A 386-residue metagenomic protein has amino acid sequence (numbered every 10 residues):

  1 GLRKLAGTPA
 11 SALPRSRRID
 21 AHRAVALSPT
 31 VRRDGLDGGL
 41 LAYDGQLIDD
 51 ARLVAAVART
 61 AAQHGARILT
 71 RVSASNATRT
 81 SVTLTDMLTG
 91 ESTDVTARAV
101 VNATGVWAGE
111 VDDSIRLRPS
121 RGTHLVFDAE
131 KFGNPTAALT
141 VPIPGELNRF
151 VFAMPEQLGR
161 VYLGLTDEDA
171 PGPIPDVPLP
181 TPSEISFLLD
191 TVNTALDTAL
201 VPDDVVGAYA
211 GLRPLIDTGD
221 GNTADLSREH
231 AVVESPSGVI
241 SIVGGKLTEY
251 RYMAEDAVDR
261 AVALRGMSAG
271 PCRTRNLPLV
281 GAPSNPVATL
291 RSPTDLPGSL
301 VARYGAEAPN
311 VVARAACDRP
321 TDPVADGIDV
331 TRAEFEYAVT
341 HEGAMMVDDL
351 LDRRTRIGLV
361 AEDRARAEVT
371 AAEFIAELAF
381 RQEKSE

Functional and structural regions predicted by a protein language model:
G1-A6: Short conserved active-site loop signatures built around small residues
A10-D34, L41-A55, Q63-H64, V106 (+4 more regions): C-terminal accessory subdomains/tails of enzymes that are appended
R17, R67, T93, R118 (+1 more regions): Residues that recognize and position ribonucleotide moieties
D37, R79-S81, S92, L158-R160 (+1 more regions): A generic structural signal for beta-strand entry/edge sites
L40-A99, A254: Helical element adjacent to the flavin cofactor pocket in flavoenzyme catalytic cores
A74-A77, A153-M154, V232: A structural signal for short hydrophobic beta-strand segments in well-ordered beta-sheet cores
R79, M87-P155: Flavin-dependent oxidoreductases
